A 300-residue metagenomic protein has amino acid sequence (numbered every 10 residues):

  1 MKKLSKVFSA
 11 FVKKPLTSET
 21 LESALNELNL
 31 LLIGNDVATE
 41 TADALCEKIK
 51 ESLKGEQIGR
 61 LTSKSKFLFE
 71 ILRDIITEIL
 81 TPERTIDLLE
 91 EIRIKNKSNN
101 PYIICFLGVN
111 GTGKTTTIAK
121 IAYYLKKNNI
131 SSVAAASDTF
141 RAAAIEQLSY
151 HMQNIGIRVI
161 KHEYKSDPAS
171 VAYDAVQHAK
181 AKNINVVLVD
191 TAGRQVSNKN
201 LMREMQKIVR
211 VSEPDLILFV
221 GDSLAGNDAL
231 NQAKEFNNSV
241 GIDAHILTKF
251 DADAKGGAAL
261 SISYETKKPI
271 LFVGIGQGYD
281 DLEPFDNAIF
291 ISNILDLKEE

Functional and structural regions predicted by a protein language model:
M1-K6, E300: Short acidic DE-rich linear segments
L4-S137, A144-Y164, Y173-A179, V186-V189: Primarily NTPase-proximal linker/entry elements flanking Walker-type ATP/GTP-binding cores
L21, K114, F140-R141, P168 (+2 more regions): Charged, low-complexity surface patches
T39-T41, R141, D251, Y279: Short hydrophobic/aromatic residue motifs in ordered secondary structure
N110, A192-G193, D222: Short glycine-/small-residue-rich Rossmann-like dinucleotide-binding loops
R141, N154, T191-R194, R210 (+1 more regions): Short, cationic motifs built from Arg/Lys/His that form the positively charged side of catalytic pockets
Q147, D167-K182, V196-E299: Conserved catalytic-core segment of NTP-binding enzymes
D190, E299-E300: Short hydrophobic/aromatic patches at helix-to-coil boundaries
